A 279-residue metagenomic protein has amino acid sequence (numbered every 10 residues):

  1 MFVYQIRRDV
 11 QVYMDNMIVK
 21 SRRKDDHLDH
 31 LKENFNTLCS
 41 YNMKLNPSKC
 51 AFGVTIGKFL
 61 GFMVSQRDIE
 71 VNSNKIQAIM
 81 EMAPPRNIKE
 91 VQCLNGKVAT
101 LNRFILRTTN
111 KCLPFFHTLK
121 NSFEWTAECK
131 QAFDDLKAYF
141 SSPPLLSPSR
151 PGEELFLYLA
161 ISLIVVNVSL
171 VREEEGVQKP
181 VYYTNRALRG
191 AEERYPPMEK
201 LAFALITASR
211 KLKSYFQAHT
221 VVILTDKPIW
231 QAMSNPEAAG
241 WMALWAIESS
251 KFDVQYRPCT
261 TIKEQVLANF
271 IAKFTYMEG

Functional and structural regions predicted by a protein language model:
M1-I223, P228-A239, L244-W245, T261-K263: Retroelement reverse transcriptase polymerase core
G240, V254-R257, T261-G279: C-terminal functional segments of enzyme domains
